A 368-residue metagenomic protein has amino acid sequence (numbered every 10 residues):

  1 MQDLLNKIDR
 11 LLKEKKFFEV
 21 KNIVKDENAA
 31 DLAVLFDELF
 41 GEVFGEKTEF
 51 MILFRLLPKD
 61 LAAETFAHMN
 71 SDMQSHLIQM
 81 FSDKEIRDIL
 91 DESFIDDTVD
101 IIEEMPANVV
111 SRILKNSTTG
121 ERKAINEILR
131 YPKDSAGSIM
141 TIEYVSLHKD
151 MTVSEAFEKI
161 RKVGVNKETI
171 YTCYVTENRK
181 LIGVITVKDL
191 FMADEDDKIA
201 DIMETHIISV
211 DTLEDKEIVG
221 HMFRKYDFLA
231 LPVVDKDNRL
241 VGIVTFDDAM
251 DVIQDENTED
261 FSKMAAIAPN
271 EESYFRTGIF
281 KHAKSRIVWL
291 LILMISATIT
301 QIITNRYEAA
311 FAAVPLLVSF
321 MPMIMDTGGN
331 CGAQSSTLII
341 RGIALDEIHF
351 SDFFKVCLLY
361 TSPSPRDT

Functional and structural regions predicted by a protein language model:
M1-A268: Hydrophobic packing positions in regular secondary-structure scaffolds
R87, K123, K133, A200 (+8 more regions): Alpha-helical membrane and juxtamembrane elements of multi-pass inner-membrane transport and channel proteins
Y131, H148, I207, D211 (+6 more regions): Juxtamembrane loop-helix boundary motifs flanking transmembrane segments in multi-pass membrane proteins
D248-H282, A333-L358: Non-transmembrane, extramembrane segments of multi-pass ion/lipid transporters
F280-A344: Core alpha-helical transmembrane segments of integral membrane proteins
Y360-T368: Single conserved hydrophobic/aromatic residue that forms the stacking wall/gate of nucleotide- or nucleobase-binding
